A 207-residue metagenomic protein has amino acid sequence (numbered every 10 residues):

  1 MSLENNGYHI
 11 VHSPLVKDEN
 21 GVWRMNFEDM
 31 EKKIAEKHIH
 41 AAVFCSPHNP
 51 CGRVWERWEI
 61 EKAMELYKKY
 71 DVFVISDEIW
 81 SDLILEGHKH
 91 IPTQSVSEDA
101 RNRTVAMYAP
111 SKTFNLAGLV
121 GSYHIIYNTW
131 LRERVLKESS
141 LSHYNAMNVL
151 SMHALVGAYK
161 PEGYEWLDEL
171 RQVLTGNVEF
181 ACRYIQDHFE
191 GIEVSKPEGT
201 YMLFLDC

Functional and structural regions predicted by a protein language model:
M1-I10: Substrate-binding/gating loop at the entrance of the active-site cleft, primarily in PLP-dependent aminotransferase-like
L3-E4, A42, N49, D77 (+7 more regions): Generic structural signal for small/hydrophobic residues in well-ordered secondary structure, especially within
L15-K89: Active-site phosphate-binding strand-loop segment of PLP-dependent enzymes
V96-R134: Active-site PLP attachment segment
L119-Y127, M152-P161: Helix-loop "lid/cap" segments that line or gate small-molecule binding pockets
E133-S140, Y159-C182: Structural signature of PLP-dependent enzymes
S139-N148: Glycine/threonine-rich helix-loop capping motifs at alpha-helix boundaries
V156, Q172-C182, E193-C207: Conserved glycine-rich beta-strand-loop-beta hairpin in the small C-terminal domain of fold type I
